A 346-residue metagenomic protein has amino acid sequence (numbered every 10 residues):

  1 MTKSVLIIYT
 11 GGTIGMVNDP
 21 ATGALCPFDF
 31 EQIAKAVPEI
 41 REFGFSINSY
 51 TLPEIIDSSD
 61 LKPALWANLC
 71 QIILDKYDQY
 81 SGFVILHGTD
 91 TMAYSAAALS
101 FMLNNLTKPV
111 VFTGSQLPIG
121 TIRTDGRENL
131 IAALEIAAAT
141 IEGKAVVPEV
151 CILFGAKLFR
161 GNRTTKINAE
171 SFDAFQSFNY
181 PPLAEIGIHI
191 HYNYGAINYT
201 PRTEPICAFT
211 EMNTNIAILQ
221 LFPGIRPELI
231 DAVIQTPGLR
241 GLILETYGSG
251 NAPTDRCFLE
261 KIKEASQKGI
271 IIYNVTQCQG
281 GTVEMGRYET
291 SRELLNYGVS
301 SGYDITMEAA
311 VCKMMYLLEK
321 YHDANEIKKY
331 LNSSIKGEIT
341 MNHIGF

Functional and structural regions predicted by a protein language model:
M1-D75: ATP/NTP phosphate-donor binding region
T2, I8-G12, F30-R41, R160-S249 (+2 more regions): Accessory alpha-helical/coil subdomains and C-terminal extensions that flank or cap enzyme catalytic cores
I8-T10, I85-H87, V111-G114, P148-G155 (+3 more regions): Short beta-strand segments
M16-V17, T91-A96, G126-L130, N251-P253: Short glycine/serine/threonine-rich phosphate/pyrophosphate-binding segments that cradle anionic phosphate groups
S81-F83, G241: Structural motif
L86-K108, T254-K261, T290: Short Gly/Thr/Asp-enriched flexible loops that form oxyanion-binding sites at enzyme active sites
F112-G187: Internal gly/pro-rich beta-alpha loop/helix module that stabilizes soluble enzyme cofactors or their anionic handles
T246-F346: C-terminal non-catalytic interaction/assembly regions of soluble proteins
